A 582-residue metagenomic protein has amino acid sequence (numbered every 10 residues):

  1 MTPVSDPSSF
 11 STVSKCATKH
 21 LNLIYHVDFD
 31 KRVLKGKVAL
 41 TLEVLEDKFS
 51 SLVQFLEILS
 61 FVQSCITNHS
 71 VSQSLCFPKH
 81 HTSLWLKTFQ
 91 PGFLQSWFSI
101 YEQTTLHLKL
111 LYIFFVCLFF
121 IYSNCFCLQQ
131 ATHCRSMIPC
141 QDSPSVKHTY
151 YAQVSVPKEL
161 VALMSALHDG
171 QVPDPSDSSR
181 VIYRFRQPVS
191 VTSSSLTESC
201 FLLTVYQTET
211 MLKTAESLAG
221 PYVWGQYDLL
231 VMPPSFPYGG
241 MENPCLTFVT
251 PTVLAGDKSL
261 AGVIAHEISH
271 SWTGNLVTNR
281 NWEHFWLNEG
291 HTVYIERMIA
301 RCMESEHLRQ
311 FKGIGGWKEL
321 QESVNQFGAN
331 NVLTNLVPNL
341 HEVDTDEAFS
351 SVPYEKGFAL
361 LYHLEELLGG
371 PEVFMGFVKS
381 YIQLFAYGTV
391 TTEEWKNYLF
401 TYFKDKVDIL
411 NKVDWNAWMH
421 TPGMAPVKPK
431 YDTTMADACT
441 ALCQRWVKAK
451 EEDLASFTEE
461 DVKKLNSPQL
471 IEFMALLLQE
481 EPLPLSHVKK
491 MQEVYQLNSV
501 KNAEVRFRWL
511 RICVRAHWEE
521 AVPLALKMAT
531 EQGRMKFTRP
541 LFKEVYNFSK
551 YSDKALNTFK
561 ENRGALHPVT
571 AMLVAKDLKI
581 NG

Functional and structural regions predicted by a protein language model:
M1-L229, G239, N325-Q326, E347-V352: Acidic/His-enriched low-complexity segments
K15, D30, Q130-H133, P144-V146 (+11 more regions): Generic detector of ordered secondary-structure context
F29, C65-S72, C76-H81, F89 (+5 more regions): Long, low-complexity intrinsically disordered regions
F185, E198-D453: Hydrophobic alpha-helical and helix-loop surface patches within well-folded domains that function as non-catalytic
S190, V253-L254, V514: Hydrophobic pocket-lining residues within nucleotide cofactor-binding pockets
S350-G357, E366, F374-M375, I382-E393 (+1 more regions): Long, ordered, helix-rich scaffold segments
